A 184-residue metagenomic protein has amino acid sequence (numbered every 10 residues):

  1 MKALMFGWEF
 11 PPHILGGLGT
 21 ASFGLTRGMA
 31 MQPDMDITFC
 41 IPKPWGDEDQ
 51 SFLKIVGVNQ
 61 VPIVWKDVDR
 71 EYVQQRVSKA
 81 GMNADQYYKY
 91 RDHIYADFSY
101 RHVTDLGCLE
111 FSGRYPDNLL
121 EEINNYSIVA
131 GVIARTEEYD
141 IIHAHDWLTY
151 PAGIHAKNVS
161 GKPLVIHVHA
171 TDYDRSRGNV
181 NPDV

Functional and structural regions predicted by a protein language model:
A3, I141-H143, Y150, I154-D174: Active-site proximal beta-strand in glycosyltransferases
W8, P42, V168-T171: Histidine-centered beta-alpha loop that forms part of the nucleotide-sugar donor binding/catalytic region in diverse
E9-A21, D47-Q50: A short, glycine/small-residue-rich beta-strand->loop->alpha-helix junction that serves as a flexible
G19-A30: Short amphipathic alpha-helix
A21, P42, H145-D146: Replace "coordinates the UDP/GDP/TDP-sugar" with "coordinates nucleotide-activated sugar donors
M35-A134: A conserved catalytic-core segment of Leloir-type glycosyltransferases
E122-V129, S160-V165, Y173-V184: Nucleotide-sugar donor phosphate/pyrophosphate-binding loop at the beta->alpha transition of glycosyltransferases
R135-Y139: Glycine-rich phosphate-binding loop signature in dinucleotide/nucleotide-binding domains
